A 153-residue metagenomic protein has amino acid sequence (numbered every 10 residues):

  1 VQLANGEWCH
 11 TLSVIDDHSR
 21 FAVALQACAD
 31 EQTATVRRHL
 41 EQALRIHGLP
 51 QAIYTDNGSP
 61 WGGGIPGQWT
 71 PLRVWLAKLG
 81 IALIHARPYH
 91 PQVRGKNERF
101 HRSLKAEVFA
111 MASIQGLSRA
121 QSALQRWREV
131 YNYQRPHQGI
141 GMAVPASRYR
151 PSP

Functional and structural regions predicted by a protein language model:
V1-T11, D17-R119, A123-Q125, E129-V130: RNase H-like DDE/DDD metal-dependent nuclease/strand-transfer catalytic core used by mobile genetic elements
I114-P153: Charged, gly/pro-enriched flexible loop segments at helix/strand junctions
